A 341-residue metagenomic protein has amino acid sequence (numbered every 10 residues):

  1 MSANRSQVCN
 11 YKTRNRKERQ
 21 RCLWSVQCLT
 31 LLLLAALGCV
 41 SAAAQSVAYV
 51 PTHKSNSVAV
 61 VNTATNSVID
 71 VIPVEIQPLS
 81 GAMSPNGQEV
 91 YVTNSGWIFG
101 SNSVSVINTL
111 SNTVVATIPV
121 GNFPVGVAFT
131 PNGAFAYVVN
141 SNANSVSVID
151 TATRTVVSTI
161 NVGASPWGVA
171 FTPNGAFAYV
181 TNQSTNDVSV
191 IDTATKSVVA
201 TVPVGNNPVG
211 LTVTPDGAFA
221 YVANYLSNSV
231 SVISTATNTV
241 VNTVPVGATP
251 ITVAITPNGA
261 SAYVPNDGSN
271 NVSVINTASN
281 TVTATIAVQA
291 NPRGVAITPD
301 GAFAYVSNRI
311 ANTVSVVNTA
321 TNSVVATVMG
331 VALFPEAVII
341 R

Functional and structural regions predicted by a protein language model:
M1-L23: N-terminal secretory signal peptides that target proteins for export/translocation
S6, C28, C39-A42: Intrinsic disorder/low-complexity segments in short proteins, especially the signal peptide and propeptide regions
R19-L34: Sec-dependent N-terminal signal peptides
L33, L37-R341: Predominantly soluble domains enriched in secretory-pathway, periplasmic, or organellar proteins
